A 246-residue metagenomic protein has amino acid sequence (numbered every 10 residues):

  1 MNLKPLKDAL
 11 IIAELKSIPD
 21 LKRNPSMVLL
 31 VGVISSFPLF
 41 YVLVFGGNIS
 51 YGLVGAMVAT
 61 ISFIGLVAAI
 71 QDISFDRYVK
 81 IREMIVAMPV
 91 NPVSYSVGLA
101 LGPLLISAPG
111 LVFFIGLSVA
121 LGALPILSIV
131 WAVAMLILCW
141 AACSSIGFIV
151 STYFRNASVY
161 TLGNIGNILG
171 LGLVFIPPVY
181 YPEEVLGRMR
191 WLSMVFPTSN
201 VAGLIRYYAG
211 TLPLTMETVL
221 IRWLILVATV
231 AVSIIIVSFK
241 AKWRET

Functional and structural regions predicted by a protein language model:
M1-M27: N-terminal Sec/SRP start-transfer signal
K4-I12, Y181-I221: Short hydrophobic, aromatic-rich alpha-helical segments embedded in or entering the lipid bilayer of multi-pass
P19-L66, A108, N167-F175, V227-S233: Hydrophobic alpha-helical transmembrane segments of multi-pass membrane transport/permease proteins
L30-L43, V130, G203-T246: Alpha-helical transmembrane segments of multi-pass membrane transporters/translocases
Y41-N48, S118-I126, F154-N156, Y181-V185 (+1 more regions): Short helix-capping/hinge motifs at transmembrane helix termini and TM-loop junctions
V44-F45, Y153-V195: Transmembrane helix segments
S50-S118, V174: Hydrophobic alpha-helical transmembrane segments of multi-pass membrane transport proteins
P92, V97-G166, T215-V227, A231-S238: Alpha-helical transmembrane segments and their short interhelical loops
